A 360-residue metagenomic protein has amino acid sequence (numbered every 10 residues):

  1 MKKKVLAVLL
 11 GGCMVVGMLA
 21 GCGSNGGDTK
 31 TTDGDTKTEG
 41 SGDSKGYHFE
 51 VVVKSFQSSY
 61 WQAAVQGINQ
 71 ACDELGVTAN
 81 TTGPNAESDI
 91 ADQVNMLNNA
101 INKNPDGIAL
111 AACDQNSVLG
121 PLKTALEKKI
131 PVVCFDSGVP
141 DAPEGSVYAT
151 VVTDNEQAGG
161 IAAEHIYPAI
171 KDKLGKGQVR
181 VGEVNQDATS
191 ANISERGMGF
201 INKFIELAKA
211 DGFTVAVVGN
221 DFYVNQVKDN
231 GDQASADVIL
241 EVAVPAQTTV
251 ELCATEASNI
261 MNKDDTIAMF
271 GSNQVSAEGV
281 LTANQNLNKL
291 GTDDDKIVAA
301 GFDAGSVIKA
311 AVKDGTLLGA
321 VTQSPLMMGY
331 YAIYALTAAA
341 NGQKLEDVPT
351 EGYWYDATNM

Functional and structural regions predicted by a protein language model:
K3-C13: Sec-dependent N-terminal signal peptides
K3-V5, C22-M360: A residue-level marker of the well-folded mature domains of exported/periplasmic proteins
G17-G21: C-terminal motif of bacterial Sec signal peptides marking the signal peptidase cleavage site
